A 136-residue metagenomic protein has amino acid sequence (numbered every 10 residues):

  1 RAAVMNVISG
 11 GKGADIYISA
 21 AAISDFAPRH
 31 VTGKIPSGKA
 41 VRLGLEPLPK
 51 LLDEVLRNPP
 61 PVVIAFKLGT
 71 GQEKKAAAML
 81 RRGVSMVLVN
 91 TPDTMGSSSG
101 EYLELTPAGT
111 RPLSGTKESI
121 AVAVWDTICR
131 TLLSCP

Functional and structural regions predicted by a protein language model:
R1-M95, Y102: Glycine-rich phosphate/dinucleotide-binding loop and adjoining beta-alpha-beta core of small-molecule
D93-P136: Glycine-rich phosphate/pyrophosphate-binding loop and the adjoining helix
